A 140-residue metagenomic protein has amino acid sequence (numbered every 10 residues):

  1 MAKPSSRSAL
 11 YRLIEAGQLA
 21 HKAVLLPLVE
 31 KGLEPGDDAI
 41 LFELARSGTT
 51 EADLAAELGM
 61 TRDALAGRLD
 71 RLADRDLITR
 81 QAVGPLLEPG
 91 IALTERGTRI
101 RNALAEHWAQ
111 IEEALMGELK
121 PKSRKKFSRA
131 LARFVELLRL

Functional and structural regions predicted by a protein language model:
M1-K3, T49, K122-L140: C-terminal regulatory/oligomerization modules of transcriptional regulators
M1-K31, R75-L77, A92, R99: N-terminal leader segment of winged-helix/HTH proteins
S6-R7, I14, A23, M60 (+3 more regions): Recognition helices and adjacent regulatory flanks at domain boundaries
Y11, K22-A64: N-terminal helix-turn-helix DNA-binding core of bacterial DNA-binding proteins
I14, F42-R46, A105, A132: Short, locally clustered residues in the helix-turn-helix/winged-helix DNA-binding domain
G17, R101, V135-L138: A structural signal for well-ordered alpha-helices, especially hydrophobic packing surfaces of coiled-coils
A55-R75, K126, E136, L140: Long, contiguous secondary-structure blocks with strong helical propensity
D70-A132: Charged, amphipathic alpha-helical coiled-coil/dimerization segments
